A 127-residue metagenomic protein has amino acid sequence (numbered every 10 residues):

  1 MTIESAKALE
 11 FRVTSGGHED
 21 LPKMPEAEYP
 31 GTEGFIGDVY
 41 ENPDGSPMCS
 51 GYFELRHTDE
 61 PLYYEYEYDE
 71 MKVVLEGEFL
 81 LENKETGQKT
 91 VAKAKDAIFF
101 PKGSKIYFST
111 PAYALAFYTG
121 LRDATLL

Functional and structural regions predicted by a protein language model:
M1-P47: A short, N-terminal "cap"/entry segment at the start of jelly-roll beta-barrel domains of the cupin/DSBH fold
H18, A94-F99: A short, sequence-level motif marking secondary-structure junctions
I36-Y40, C49-Y66, P101-K102: Conserved short histidine dyad/triad with adjacent acidic residue
V39, V74-G77, F99: A structure-centric feature marking long, well-folded core domains of fungal metabolic enzymes and membrane transporters
L62, L81, A116-Y118: Short hydrophobic/aromatic-rich beta-strand segments that constitute the beta-sheet cores of beta-sandwich/beta-barrel
Y64-K93: A short beta-strand-loop-beta hairpin characteristic of the jelly-roll/cupin
K93-A94, K102-L126: Ligand-binding loop in jelly-roll beta-barrel domains
